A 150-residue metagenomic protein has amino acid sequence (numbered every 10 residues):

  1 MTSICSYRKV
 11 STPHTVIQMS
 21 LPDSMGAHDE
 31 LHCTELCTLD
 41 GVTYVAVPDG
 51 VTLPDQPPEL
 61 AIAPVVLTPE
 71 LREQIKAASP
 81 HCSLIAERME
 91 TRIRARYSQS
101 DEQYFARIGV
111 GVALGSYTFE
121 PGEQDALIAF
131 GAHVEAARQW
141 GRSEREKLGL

Functional and structural regions predicted by a protein language model:
M1-L150: A preference for well-ordered globular domain cores that mediate specific macromolecular interactions or catalysis
